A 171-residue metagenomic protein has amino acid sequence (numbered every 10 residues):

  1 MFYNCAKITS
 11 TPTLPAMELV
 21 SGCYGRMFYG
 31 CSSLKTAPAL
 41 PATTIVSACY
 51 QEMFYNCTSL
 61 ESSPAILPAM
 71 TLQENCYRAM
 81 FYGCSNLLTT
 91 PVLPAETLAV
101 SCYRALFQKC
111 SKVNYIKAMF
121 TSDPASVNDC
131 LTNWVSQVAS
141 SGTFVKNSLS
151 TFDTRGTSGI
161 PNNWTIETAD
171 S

Functional and structural regions predicted by a protein language model:
Y3-V20, C31-S47, Y55-E74, Y82-V100 (+3 more regions): Structural signature of tandem-repeat unit edges
D129-S136, T151-E167: Short, aromatic/basic amphipathic alpha-helical patches
